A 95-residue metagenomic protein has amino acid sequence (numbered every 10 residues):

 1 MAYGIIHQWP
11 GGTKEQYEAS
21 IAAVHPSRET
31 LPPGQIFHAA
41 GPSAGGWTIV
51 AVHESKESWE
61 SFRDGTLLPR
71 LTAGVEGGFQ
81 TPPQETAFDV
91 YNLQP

Functional and structural regions predicted by a protein language model:
M1-V50, E54-P69, G77-P95: Short S/T/G/P-rich N-terminal loop/turn motif that feeds into the first structured element of a domain
